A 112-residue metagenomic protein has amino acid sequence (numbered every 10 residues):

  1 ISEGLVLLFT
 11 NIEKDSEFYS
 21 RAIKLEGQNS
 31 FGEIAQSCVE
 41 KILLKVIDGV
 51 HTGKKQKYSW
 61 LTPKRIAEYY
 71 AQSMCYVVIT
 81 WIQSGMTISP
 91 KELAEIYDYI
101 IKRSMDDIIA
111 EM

Functional and structural regions predicted by a protein language model:
I1-E3, S59-I66: A ubiquitous short alpha-helical element
I1-F18: Hydrophobic alpha-helical connector segments
N11, Q28-K54, K64-Y76, D106: Amphipathic alpha-helical packing segments from all-alpha helical-bundle domains
Y19-S20, V46: Short, structured loop/turn "capping" segments at alpha-beta junctions
S20-A22, F31, P90: Short, hydrophobic secondary-structure boundary micro-motifs
D48, P63-K64, A71-Q72, Y76 (+1 more regions): C-terminal peripheral helix-coil segments that are non-catalytic and often amphipathic
